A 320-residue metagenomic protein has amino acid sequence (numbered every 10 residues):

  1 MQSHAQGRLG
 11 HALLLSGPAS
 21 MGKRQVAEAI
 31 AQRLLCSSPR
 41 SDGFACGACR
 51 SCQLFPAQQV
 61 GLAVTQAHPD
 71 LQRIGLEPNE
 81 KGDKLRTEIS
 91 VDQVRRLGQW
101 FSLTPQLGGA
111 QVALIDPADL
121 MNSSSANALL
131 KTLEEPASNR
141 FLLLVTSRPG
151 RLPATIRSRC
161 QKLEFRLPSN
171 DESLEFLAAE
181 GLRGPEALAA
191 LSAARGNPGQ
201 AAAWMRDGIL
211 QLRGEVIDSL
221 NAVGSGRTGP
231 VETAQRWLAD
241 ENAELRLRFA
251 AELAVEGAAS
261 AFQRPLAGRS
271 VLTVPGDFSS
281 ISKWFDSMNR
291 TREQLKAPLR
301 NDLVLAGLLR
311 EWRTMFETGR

Functional and structural regions predicted by a protein language model:
M1-R33, S37-R40, S51-L54, S138-F141 (+1 more regions): Charged, glycine-rich active-site and insertion segments that engage polyanionic ligands
M1-S124: Clamp-loader machinery-focused feature within the broader ASCE/P-loop NTPase space
T65-Q72, P117-N127, E134, R151-R157 (+1 more regions): N-terminal functional module detector in eukaryotic proteins
T87, V91-V94, Q99-S102, S125-A126 (+3 more regions): N-proximal short alpha-helices
S102, N127-F141: Conserved catalytic/switch belt of AAA+ P-loop NTPases
L107-V112, A137-L143: Loop/turn-to-beta-strand initiation segments
